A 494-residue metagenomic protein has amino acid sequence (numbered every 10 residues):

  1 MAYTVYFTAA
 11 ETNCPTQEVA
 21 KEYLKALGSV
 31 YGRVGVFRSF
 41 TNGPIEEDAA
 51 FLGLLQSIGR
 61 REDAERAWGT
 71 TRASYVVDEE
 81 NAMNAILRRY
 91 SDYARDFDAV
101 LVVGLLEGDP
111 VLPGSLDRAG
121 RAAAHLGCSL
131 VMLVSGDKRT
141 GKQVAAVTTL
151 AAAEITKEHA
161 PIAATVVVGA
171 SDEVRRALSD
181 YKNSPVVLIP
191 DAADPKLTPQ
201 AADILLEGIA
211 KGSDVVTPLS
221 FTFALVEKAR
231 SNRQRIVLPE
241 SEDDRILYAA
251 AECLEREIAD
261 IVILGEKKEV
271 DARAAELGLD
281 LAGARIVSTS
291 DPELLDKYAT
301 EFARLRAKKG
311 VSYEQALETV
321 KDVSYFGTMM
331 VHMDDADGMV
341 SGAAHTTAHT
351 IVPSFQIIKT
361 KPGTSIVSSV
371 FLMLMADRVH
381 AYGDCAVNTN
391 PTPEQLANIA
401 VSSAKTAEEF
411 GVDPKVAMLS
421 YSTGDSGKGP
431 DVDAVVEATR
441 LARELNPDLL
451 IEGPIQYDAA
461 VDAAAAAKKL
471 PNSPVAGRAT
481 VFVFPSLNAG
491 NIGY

Functional and structural regions predicted by a protein language model:
M1-L219: Flexible phosphate-sensing "switch/lid" loops adjacent to ATP/NTP-binding sites across phosphate-transfer
V215-A476, V481-Y494: Anion-binding alpha/beta catalytic cores of soluble intermediary-metabolism enzymes, centered on
